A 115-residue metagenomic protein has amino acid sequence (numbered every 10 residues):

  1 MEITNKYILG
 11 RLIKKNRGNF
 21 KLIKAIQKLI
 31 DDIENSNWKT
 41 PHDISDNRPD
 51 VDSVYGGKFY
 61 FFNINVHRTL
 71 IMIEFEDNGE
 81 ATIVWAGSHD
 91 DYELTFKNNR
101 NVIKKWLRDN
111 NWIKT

Functional and structural regions predicted by a protein language model:
M1-R68, F75-A81, H89-T115: Basic, Lys/Arg-enriched alpha-helical interface segments
